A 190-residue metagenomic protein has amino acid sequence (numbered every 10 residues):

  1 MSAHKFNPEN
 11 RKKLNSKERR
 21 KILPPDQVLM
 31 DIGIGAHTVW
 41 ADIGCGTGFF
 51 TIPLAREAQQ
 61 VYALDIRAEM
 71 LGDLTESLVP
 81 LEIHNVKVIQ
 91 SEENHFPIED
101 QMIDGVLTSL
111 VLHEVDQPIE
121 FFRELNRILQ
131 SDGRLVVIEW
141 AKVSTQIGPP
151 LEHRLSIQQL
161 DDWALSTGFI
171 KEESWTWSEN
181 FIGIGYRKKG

Functional and structural regions predicted by a protein language model:
N10-M30: Conserved SAM-binding loop and adjacent beta-strand
A41-I43, T47-H95: Class I SAM-dependent methyltransferase SAM/SAH-binding core
N94-G105: A short acidic, Gly/Pro-enriched loop at the edge of an enzyme's catalytic core that lines a small-molecule cofactor
D104-Q117: A short SAM/SAH-binding and catalytic strip from SAM-dependent methyltransferases
I119-S131: A short glycine-rich, Lys/Arg-flanked "PGG" loop and its adjoining helix->strand segment in the class I
D132-E139: Conserved beta-strand signature within the Rossmann-like core of class I S-adenosyl-L-methionine
H153-T167: Short alpha-helix
T176-G190: Core SAM-dependent methyltransferase catalytic element
